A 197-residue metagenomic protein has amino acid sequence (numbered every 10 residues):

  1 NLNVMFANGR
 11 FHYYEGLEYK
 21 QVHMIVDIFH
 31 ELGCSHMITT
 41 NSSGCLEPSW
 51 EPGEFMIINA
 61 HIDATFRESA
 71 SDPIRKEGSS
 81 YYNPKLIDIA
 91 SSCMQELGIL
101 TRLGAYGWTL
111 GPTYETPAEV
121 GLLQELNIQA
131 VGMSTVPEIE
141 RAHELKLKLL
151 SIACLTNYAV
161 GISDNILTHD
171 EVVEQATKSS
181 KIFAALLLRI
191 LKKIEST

Functional and structural regions predicted by a protein language model:
N1-G78: Metabolite-binding pocket within alpha/beta catalytic cores that recognizes anionic/polar moieties
F6-N8, M37-N41, I57, T101-G107 (+2 more regions): General beta-strand structural signal in soluble alpha/beta enzymes
H30-G33, Q124, H143: Non-catalytic positions within long, well-ordered alpha-helices that form the structural scaffold/packing of enzyme
S35, Q129, K148: Short acidic/polar active-site loop segments enriched in Thr and Asp
I62, E68-P112: Histidine/lysine/aspartate-rich catalytic loop segments that bind and position anionic ligands
S92-Q129, L187, I194-E195: Active-site/ligand-binding-proximal alpha/beta "capping" segment
M133-E171: Zn-dependent metallopeptidase/amidohydrolase metal-coordination segment
V160-T197: His/Asp/Glu-rich mid-to-C-terminal helical/loop segments that flank catalytic regions of hydrolases
